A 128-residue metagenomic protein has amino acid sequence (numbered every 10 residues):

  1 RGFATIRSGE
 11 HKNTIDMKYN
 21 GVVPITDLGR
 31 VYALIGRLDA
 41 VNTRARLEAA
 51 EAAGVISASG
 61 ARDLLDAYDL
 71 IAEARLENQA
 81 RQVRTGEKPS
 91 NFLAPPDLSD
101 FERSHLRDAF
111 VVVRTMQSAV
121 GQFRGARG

Functional and structural regions predicted by a protein language model:
R1-G128: Conserved nucleotidyltransferase catalytic core and NTase-mimicking acidic/glycine-rich helix/loop elements in nucleic
